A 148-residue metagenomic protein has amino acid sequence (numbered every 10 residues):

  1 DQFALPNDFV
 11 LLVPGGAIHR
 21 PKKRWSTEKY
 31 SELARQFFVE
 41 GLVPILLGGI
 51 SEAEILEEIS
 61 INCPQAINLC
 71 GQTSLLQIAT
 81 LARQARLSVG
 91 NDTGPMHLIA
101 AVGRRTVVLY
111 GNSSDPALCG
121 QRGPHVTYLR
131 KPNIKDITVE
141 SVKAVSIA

Functional and structural regions predicted by a protein language model:
D1-F9, R20, I137: A nucleotide-sugar donor-handling region in carbohydrate enzymes
Q2-F3, L33, L81, V145: CheY-like receiver
F3-V13, L42-I45: Charged active-site motifs of nucleotide-sugar-dependent glycosyltransferases
L12, Y30, V142: Residue-level signal for inorganic ion chemistry
G15-I18, G94-P95: Short glycine-rich anion-binding loops that position phosphate/pyrophosphate groups of nucleotides and phosphorylated
H19-S26: Glycine/threonine-rich flexible loop motifs
T27-V107, G111-S114: Donor-binding and catalytic core of enzymes assembling or modifying cell-surface/extracellular glycoconjugates
I61, N68-L69, H97-A148: Nucleotide-sugar donor-binding patch of glycosyltransferase catalytic domains
